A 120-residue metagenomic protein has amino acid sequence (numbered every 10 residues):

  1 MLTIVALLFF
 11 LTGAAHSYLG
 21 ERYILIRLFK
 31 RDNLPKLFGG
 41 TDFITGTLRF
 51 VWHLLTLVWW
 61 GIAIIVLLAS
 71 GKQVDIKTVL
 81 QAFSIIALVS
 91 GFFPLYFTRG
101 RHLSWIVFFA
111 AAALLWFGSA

Functional and structural regions predicted by a protein language model:
M1-L7, L67-T78, F117-A120: Helix-coil boundary and interhelical linker segments in multi-pass alpha-helical membrane proteins
M1-R22: N-terminal signal-anchor transmembrane alpha helix
I4, A14, I26-F29, A110-A113: Polytopic alpha-helical membrane-helix bundles and their juxtamembrane interface segments in multi-pass membrane
F9-H16, W59-V66, A87-P94, A111-L115: Helical transmembrane-bundle signal
R22-T47: Cytosolic, membrane-interface loops and tails of multi-pass inner-membrane proteins
F38-A82: Alpha-helical transmembrane segments and their cytosolic membrane-interface
Q73-K77, L88-W105, L115-A120: Membrane-helix boundary connector in multi-pass membrane proteins
F83, W105-A112: Hydrophobic core segments of alpha-helical transmembrane domains in multi-pass membrane proteins
